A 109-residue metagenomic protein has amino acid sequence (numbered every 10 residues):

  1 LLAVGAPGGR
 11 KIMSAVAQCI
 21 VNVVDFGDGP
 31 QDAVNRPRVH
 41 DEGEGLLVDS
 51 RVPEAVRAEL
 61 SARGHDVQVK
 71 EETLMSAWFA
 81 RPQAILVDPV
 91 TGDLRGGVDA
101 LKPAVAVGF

Functional and structural regions predicted by a protein language model:
L1-S76: Proteins synthesized as precursors that undergo proteolytic processing into mature forms
R51-F109: Cofactor-centric catalytic regions
